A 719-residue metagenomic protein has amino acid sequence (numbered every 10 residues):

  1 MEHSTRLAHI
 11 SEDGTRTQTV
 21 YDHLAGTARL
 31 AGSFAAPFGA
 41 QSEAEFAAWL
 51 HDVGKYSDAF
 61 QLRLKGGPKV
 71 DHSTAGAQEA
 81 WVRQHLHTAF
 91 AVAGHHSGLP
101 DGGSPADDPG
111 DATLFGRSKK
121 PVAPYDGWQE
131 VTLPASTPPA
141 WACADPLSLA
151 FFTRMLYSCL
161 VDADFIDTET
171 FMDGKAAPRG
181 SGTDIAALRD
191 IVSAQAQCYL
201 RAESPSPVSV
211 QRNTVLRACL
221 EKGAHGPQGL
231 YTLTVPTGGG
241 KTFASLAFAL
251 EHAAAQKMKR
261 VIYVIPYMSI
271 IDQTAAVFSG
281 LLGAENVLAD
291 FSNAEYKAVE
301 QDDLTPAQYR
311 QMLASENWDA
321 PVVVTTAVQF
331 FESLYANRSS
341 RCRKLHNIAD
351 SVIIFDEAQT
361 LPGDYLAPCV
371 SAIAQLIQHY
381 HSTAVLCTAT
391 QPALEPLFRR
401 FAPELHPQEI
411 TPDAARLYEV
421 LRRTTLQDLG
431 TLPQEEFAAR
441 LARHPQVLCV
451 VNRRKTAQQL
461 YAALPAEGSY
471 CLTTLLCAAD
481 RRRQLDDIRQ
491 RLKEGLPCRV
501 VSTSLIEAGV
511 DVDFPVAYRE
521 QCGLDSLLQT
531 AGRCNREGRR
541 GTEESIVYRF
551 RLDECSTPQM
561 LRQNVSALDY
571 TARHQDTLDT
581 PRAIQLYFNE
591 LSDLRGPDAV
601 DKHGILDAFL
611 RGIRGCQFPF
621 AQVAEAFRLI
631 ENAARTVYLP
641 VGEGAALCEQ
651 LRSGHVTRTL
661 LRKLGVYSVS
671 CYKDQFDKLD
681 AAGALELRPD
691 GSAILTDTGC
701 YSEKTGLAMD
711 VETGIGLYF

Functional and structural regions predicted by a protein language model:
M1-Q195: Accessory nucleic-acid engagement/destabilization modules that flank
H9-E12, M268, A289-L304, N452-K455 (+2 more regions): Conserved helicase motor
T88, I377, E435-A442, V450 (+8 more regions): C-terminal helicase lobe and adjacent C-terminal extensions/tails of nucleic-acid helicase motors
G226-A249: Walker A/P-loop
M258-L282, A289-A294, A393: Conserved Walker A/P-loop ATP-binding site and its immediately adjacent core in helicase/helicase-like ATPase domains
R260-I271, R440-P465: Conserved strand-helix element at the start of the C-terminal RecA-like helicase core
G283-Y335: Inter-Walker segment of RecA-like/P-loop motor cores
A389-A442: Interdomain hinge/linker at the junction between the two RecA-like core domains of SF2 helicases
